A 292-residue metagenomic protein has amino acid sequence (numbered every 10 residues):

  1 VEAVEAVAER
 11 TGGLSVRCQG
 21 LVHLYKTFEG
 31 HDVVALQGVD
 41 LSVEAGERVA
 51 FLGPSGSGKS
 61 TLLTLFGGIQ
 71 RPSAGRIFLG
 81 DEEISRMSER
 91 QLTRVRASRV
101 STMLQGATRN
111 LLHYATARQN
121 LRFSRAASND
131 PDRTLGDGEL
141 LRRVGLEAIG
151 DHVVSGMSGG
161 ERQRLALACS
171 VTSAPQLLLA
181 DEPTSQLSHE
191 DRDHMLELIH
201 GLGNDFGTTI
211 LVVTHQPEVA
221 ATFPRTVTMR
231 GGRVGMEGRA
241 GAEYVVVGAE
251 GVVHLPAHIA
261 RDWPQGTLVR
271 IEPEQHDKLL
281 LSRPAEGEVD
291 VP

Functional and structural regions predicted by a protein language model:
G30-V33, I84-S101: ABC ATPase NBD coupling module
G67: Helix-to-loop junction immediately C-terminal to a conserved catalytic motif
G75-E83: Conserved ABC transporter NBD signature motif
E83, T134-I149: Conserved ABC ATPase "signature" region
V153-M157, E161: Conserved ABC ATPase signature
A174: Conserved catalytic motifs of ABC-family nucleotide-binding domains
L178-D181: Catalytic Walker B motif of ABC-type/P-loop ATPase nucleotide-binding domains
